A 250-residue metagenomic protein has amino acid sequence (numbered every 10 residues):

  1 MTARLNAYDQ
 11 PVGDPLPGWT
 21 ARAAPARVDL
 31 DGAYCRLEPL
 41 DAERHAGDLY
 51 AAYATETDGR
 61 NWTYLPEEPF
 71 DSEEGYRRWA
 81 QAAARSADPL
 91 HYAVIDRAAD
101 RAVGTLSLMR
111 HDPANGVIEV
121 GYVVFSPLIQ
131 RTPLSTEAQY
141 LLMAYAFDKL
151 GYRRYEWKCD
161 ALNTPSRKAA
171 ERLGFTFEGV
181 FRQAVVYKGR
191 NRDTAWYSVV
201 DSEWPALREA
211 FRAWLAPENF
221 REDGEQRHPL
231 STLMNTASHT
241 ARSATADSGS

Functional and structural regions predicted by a protein language model:
M1-T132, Y145, K149, R190-A195 (+2 more regions): GNAT-family acyltransferases
S135: Glycine-rich acyl-CoA binding loop
L142: Flexible ATP-lid and adjacent glycine-rich G1/G2 motifs of the Bergerat
D148-K158: Conserved GNAT acetyl-CoA-binding A-motif
W157-R167: Conserved beta-strand-loop-alpha-helix junction that forms the acyl-donor binding cleft
A169-A170, Y197: Conserved active-site tyrosine of GNAT-family acetyltransferases
T176-R190: Conserved catalytic-core motifs of GNAT/GCN5-like acyltransferases
